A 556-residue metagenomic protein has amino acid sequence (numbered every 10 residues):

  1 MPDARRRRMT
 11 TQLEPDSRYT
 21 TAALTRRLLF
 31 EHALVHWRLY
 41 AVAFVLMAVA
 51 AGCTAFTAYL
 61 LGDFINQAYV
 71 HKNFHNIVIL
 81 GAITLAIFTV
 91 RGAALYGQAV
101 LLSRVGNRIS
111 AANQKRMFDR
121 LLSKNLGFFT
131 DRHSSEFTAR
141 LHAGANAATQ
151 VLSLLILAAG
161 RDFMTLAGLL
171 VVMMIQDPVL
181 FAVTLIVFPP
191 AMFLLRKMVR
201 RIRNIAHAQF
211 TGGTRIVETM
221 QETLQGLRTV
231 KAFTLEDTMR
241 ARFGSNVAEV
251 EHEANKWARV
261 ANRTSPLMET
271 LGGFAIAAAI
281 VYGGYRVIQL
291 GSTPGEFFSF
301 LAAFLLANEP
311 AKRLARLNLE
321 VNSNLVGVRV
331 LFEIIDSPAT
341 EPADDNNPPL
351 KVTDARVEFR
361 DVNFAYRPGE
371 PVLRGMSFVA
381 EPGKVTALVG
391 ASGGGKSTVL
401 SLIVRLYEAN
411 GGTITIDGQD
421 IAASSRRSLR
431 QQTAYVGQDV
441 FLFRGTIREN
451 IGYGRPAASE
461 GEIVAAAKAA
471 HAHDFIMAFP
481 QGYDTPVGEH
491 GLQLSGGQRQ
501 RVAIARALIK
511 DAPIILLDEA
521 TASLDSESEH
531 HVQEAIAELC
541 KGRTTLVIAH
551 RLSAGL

Functional and structural regions predicted by a protein language model:
M1-T54, Y69-L80, V90, Q98-L102 (+10 more regions): Membrane-integrated ABC transporters
E14-A22, L46, C53-G62, N66 (+9 more regions): Juxtamembrane helix-loop junctions of ABC transporter transmembrane domains
F30, L34-R38, L126-G127, A143-L152 (+9 more regions): An intracellular "coupling" helix at the cytosolic face of ABC transporter transmembrane type-1 domains
V35, L39-V49, L80-T84, V90 (+3 more regions): Transmembrane helices of ABC transporter permease
V70-I79, V172-I186, V260-R329, I334-I335: Helix-loop-helix
I87-G106, S153, L157-M164, V183-Q209 (+5 more regions): Alpha-helical transmembrane segments of multi-pass membrane proteins
A343, L350-L556: ABC-type nucleotide-binding domain
